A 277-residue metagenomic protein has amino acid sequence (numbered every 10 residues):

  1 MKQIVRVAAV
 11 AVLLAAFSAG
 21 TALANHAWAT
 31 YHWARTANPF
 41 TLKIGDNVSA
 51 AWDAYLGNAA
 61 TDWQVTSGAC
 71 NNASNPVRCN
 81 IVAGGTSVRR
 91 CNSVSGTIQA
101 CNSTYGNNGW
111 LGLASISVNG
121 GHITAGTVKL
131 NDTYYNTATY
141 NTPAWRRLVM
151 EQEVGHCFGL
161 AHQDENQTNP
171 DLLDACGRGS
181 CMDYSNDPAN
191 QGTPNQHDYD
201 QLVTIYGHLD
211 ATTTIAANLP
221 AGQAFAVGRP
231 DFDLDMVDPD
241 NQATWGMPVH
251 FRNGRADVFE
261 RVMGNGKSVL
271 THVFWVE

Functional and structural regions predicted by a protein language model:
M1-A24: Sec-dependent, cleavable N-terminal signal peptides
G20-E277: Zinc-dependent metalloendopeptidases
